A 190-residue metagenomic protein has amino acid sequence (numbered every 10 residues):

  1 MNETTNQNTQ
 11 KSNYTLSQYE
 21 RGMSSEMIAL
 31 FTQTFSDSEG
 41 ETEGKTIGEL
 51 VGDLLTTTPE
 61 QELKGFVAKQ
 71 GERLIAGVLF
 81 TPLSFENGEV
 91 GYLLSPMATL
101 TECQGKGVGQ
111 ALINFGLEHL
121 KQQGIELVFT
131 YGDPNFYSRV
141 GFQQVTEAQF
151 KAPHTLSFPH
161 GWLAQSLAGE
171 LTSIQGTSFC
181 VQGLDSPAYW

Functional and structural regions predicted by a protein language model:
E3, S24, F31-G71, I75-L79: Active-site rim helix/loop that mediates acceptor-substrate recognition in acyltransferases
Y14-M27: A short beta-loop-alpha structural element at the N-terminal edge of CoA-dependent acyl/N-acetyltransferase catalytic
T34, H119, F136: Short alpha-helical functional segments enriched in proximate histidine and acidic residues
G71-E72, E102, S166-L171: Short loop segments at secondary-structure junctions
L83-L94, Q104: A conserved beta-turn-beta hairpin within the catalytic core of GNAT-like acetyltransferases that forms part
L94, T99, G105-E118, T130: Conserved acetyl-CoA-binding loop-helix of GNAT-fold acetyltransferases
Q122-E126, Y131-S157: Conserved active-site alpha-helix within GNAT-family acetyltransferase domains
A152-W190: C-terminal "cap" of GNAT-fold acetyltransferases
